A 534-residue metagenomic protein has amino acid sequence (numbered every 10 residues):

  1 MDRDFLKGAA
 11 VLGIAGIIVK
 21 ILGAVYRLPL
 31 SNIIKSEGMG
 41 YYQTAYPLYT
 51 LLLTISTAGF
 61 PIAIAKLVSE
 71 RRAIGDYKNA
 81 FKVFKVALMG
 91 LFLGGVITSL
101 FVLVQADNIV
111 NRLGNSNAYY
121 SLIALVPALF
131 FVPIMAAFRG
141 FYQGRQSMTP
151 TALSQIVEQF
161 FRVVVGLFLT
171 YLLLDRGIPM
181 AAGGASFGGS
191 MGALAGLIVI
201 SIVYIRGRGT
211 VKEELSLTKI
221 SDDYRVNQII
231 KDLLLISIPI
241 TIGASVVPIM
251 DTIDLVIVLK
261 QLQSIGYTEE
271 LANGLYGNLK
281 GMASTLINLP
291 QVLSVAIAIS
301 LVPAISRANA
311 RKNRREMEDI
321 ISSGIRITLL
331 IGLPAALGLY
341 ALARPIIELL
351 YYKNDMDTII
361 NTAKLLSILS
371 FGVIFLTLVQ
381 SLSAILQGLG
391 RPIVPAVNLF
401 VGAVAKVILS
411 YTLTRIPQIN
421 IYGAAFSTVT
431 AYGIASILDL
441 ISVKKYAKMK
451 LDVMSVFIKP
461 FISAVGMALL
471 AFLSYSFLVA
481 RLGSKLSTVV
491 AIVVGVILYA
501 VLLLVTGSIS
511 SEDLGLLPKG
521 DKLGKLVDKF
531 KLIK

Functional and structural regions predicted by a protein language model:
M1-L22, K78, K82, I220-D251 (+1 more regions): N-terminal membrane topogenesis motif
D4-I62, F92, S99, L103 (+2 more regions): Signature of the first transmembrane helix
S69-L88, L275-S370: Specific pore-lining/lateral-gate transmembrane helices of multi-pass inner-membrane transport and insertion machines
I97-N117, A336-D355: Short membrane-interface helical motifs at transmembrane helix boundaries in multi-pass membrane transporters
N115-A137, D355-L382: Alpha-helical transmembrane segments of multi-pass membrane proteins
V132-S154, F371-V401: Membrane-interface junctions at transmembrane-helix termini in multi-pass inner-membrane proteins
T149, F160-V203, I393, A403-I437 (+3 more regions): Membrane-interface helix-loop junctions in multi-pass transport and translocation proteins
L473-K534: Membrane-proximal transmembrane or re-entrant/amphipathic helices at the cytosolic face
